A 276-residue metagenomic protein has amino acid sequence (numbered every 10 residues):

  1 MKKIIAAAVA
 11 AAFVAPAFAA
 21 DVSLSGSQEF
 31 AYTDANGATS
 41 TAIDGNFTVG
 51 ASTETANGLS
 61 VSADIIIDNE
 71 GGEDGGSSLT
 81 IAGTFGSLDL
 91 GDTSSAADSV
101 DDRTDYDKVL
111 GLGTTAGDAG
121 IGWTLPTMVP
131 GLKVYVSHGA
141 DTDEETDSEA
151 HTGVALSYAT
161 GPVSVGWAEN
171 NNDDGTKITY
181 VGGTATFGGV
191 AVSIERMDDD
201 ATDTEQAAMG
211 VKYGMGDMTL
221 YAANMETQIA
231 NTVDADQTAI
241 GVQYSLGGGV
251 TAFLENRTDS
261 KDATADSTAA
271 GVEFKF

Functional and structural regions predicted by a protein language model:
M1-F276: Outer-membrane beta-barrel proteins
